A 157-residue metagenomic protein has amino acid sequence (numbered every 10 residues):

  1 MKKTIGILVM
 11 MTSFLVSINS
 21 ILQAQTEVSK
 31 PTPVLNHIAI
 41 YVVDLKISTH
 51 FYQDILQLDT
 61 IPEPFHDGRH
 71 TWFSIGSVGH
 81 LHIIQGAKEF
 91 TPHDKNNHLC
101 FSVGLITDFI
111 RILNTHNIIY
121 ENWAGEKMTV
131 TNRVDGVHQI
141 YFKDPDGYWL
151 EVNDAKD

Functional and structural regions predicted by a protein language model:
M1-T4: Positively charged n-region of N-terminal signal peptides that target proteins for export
L8-N19: Bacterial N-terminal signal peptides
A24-K46, N97-L99: N-terminal beta-strand motif that seeds the catalytic metal site of vicinal oxygen chelate
I40-H80: Core segments of cupin and vicinal oxygen chelate
D44-K46, L99-D146: Vicinal oxygen chelate
D67, K95, G136: Exposed loop/turn and edge beta-strand positions of beta-sandwich/beta-sheet ligand-binding modules
H70-N114: Mid-chain, structured segments of secreted extracytoplasmic proteins
K156-D157: A short acidic/small-residue loop/turn micro-motif
